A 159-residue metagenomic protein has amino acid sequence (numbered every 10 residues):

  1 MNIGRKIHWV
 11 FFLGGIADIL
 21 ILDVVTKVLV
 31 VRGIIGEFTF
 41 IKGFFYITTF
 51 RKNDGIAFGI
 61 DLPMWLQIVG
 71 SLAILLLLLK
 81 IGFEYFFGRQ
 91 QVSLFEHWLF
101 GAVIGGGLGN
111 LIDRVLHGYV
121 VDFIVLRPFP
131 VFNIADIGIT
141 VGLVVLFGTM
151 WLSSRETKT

Functional and structural regions predicted by a protein language model:
M1-T159: Alpha-helical transmembrane bundles and membrane-interface segments of multipass inner-membrane proteins
